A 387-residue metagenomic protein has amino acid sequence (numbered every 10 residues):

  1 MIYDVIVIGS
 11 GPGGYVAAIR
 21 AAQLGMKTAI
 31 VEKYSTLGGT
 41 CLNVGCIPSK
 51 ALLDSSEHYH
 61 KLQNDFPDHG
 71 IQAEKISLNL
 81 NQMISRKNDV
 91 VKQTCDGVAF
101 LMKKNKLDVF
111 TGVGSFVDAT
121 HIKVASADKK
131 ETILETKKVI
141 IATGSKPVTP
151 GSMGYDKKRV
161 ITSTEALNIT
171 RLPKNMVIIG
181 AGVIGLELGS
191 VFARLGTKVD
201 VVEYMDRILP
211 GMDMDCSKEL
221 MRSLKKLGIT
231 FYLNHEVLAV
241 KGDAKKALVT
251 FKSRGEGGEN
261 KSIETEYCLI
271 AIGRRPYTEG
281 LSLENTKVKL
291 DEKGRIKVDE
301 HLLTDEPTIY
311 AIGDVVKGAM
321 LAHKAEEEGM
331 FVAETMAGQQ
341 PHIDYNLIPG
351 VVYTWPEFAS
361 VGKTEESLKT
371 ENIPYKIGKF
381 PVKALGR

Functional and structural regions predicted by a protein language model:
I2-Y3, I19-M26, E32-L172, M205-L209 (+7 more regions): Glycine-rich flavin
Y3-I30, G185-A193: N-terminal Rossmann-like FAD-binding beta1-loop-alpha1 element of flavoenzymes
I6-I8, G114, L134-G144, I178-I179 (+3 more regions): Short hydrophobic core segments
G9-P12, I179-G182, D314: Glycine-rich Rossmann-fold phosphate-binding loop(s) that bind the pyrophosphate of adenine dinucleotide cofactors
C46, I141-K198, V202, L227-T230 (+3 more regions): Glycine-rich dinucleotide-binding loop and its adjacent helix/turn
S49, D314-L321, T354, K383-R387: Glycine-rich phosphate/pyrophosphate-binding beta-alpha loops
D156-L172, E264-A337, H342: FAD-site-proximal beta/loop scaffold in flavoenzymes
A359-R387: Structured beta-strand/loop patches that form or line metal/cofactor-binding pockets in enzymes
